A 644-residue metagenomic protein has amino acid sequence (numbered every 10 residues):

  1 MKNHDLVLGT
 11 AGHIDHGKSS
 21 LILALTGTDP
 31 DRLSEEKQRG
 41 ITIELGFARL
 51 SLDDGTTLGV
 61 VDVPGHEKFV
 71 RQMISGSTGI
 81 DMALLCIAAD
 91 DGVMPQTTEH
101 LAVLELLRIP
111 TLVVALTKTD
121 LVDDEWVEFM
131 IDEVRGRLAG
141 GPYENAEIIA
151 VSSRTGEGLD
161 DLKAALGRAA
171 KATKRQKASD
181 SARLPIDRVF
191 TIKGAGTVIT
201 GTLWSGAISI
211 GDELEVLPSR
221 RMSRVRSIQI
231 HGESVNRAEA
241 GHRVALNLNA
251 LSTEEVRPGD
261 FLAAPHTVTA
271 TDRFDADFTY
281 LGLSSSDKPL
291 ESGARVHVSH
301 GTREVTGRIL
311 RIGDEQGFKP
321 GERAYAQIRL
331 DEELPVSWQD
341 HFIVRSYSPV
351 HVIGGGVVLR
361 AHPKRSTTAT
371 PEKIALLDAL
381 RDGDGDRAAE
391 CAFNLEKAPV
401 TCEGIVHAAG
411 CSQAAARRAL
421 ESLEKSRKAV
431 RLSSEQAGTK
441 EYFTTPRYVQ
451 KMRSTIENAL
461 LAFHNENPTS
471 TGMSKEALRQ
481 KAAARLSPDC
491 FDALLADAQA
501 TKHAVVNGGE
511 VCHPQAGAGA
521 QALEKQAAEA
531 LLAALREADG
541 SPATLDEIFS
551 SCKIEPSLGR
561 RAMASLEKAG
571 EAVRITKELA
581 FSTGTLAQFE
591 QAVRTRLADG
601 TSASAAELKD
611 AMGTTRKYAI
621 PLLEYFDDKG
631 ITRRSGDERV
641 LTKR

Functional and structural regions predicted by a protein language model:
M1-K2, A11-I14, E35, R39-I41 (+18 more regions): Replace "in large, NTP-powered and nucleic-acid-processing enzymes" with "in large, NTP-powered factors and other
M1-V63: Conserved G1/Walker A P-loop phosphate-binding module
T10, V122-W126, G136, L251-R574 (+3 more regions): C-terminal effector modules of nucleic-acid-centric enzymes and ribosome-associated factors
D15, L21, G40, V60-D62 (+15 more regions): Residue-level signature of catalytic and energy-coupling elements of molecular machines, predominantly ATP/GTP-dependent
T57, V63-K68, T78-H100, E105-F129: Conserved Switch II/interswitch segment of TRAFAC-class P-loop GTPases
H66-E67, D90-M94, I109, K118-D123 (+7 more regions): Conserved nucleotide-binding/hydrolysis micro-motifs of P-loop NTPases
T119, E125, G136-S284: Conserved catalytic-core segments of large NTP-driven translation/proteostasis enzymes
